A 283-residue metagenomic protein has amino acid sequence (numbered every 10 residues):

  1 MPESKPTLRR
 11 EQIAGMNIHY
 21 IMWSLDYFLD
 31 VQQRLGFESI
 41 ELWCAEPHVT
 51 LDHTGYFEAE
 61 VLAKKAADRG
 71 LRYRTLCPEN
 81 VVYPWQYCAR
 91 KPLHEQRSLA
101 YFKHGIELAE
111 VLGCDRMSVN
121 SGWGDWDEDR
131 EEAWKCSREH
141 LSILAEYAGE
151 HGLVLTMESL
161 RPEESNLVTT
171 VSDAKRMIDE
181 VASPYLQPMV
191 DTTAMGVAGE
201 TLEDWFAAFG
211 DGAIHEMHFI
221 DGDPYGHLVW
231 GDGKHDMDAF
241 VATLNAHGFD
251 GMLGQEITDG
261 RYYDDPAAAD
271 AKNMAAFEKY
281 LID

Functional and structural regions predicted by a protein language model:
M1-N17, M22-G36, A63, A67 (+3 more regions): Histidine-acidic metal/acid-base catalytic patches
P2-P6, Y27, D68, W85-Q187 (+1 more regions): Active-site acidic/histidine proton-transfer and metal-coordination neighborhood in alpha/beta enzyme cores
H19-I21, C44-E46, E79-V82, S121-D125 (+4 more regions): Active-site-proximal loop/turn and secondary-structure-junction residues that shape catalytic pockets, frequently
E38-S39, R72, D115, V154 (+1 more regions): Residue-level detector of anion-binding/catalytic polar loops
W43-A66, S121-E128: Glycine-rich, proline-tolerant flexible connector loops at the mouths of alpha/beta enzymes
E58, Y101, S137-H140, D236 (+2 more regions): Hydrophobic alpha-helical membrane-association signature
A66-R74: Glycine-rich, aromatic-flanked loop segments that form ligand/cofactor-binding clefts across common enzyme folds
